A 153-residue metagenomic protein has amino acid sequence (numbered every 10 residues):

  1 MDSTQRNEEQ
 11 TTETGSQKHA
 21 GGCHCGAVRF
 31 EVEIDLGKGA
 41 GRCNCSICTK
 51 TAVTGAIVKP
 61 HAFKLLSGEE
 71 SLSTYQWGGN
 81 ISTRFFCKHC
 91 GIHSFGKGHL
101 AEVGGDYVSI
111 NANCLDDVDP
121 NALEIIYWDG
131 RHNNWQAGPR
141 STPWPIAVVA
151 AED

Functional and structural regions predicted by a protein language model:
M1-G22, A27-D153: A short Gly-Trp-Pro
